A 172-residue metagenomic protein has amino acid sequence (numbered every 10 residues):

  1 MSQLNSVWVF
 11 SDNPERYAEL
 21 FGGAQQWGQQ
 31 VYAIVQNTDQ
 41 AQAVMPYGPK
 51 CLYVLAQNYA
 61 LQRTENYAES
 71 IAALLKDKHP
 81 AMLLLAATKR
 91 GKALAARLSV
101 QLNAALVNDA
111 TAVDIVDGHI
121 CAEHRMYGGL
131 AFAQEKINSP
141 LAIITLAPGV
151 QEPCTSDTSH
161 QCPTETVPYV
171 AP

Functional and structural regions predicted by a protein language model:
M1-P172: N-terminal glycine-rich FAD/FM-binding segment characteristic of electron-transfer flavoproteins
